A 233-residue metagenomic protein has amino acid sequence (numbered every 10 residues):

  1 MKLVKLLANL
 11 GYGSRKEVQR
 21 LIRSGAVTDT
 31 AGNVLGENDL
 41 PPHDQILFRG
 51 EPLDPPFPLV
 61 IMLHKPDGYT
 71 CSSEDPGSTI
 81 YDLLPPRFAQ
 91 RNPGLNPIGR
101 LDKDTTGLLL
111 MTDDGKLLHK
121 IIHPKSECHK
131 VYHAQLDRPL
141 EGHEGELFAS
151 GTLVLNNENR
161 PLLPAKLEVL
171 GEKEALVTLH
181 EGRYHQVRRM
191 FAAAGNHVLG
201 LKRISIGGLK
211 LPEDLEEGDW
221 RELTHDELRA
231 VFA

Functional and structural regions predicted by a protein language model:
M1-A233: Basic, flexible Lys/Arg- and Gly-enriched helix-loop patches that mediate nucleic-acid binding at interfaces with rRNA
